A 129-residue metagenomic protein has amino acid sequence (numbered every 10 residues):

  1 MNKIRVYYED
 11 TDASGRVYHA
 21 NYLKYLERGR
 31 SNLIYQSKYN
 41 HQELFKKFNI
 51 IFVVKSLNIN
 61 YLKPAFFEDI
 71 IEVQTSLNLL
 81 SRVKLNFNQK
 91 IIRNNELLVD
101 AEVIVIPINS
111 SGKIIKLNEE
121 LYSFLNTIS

Functional and structural regions predicted by a protein language model:
M1-V54, N109-S129: Hot-dog-fold acyl-thioester-processing enzymes
N2, Y35, F66-F67, N78-S129: HotDog/MaoC-like acyl-thioester-processing domains
K3-Y7, N58-N60, I104: Generic structural detector for well-ordered beta-strands
D10-D12, D69, D100: Acidic-enriched, low-complexity/disordered segments with a strong bias for Aspartate over Glutamate
R28-S31, I59, R93: Short amphipathic alpha-helical "recognition" segments used for binding
E43, N49-I50, E68-I70, N86-N88: Short, positively charged
F48-F52, I59-N60, A101: Alpha-helix boundary/capping detector
K55-I70, S76-R82: Active-site beta-strand->loop segment that positions catalytic residues and contacts the acyl thioester
